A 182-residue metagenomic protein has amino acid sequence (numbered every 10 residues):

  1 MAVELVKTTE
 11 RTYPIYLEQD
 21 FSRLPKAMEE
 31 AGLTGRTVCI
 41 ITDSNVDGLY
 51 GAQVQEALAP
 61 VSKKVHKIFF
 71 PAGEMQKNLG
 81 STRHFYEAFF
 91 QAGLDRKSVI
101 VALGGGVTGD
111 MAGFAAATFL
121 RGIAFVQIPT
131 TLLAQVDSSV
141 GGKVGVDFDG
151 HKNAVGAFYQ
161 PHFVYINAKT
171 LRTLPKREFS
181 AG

Functional and structural regions predicted by a protein language model:
M1-V99: ATP/NTP phosphate-donor binding region
P71, A102, T131: Residue-level "edge-of-site" marker
G73-M75, V101, A124, H162: Residue-level marker of motif borders
G106: Acidic-aromatic/histidine active-site loop/patch
G109: Catalytic nucleophile loop
F114-G182: A glycine/threonine-rich phosphate-anchoring loop and its flanking beta-alpha core in nucleotide/phosphate-binding
